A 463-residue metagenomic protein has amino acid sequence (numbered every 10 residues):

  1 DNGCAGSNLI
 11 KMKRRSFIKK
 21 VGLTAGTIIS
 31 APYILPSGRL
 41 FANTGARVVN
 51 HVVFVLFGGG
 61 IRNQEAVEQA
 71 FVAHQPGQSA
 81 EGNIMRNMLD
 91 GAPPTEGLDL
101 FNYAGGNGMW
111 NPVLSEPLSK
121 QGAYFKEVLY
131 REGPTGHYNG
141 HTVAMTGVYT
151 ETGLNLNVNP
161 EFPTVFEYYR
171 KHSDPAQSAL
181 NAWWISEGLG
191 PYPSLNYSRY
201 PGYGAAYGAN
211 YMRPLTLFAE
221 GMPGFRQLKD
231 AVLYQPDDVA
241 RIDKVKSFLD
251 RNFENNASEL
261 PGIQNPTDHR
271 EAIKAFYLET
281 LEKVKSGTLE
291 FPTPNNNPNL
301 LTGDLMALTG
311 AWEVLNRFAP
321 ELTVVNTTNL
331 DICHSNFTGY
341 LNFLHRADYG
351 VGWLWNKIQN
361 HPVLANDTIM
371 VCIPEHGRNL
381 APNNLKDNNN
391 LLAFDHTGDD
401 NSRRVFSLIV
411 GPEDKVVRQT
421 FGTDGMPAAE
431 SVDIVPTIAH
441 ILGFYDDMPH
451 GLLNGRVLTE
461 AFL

Functional and structural regions predicted by a protein language model:
C4-G6, R15-R39: N-terminal export signals
I18-L23, G38, N43-V48, F162-P163 (+9 more regions): Membrane-interface soluble catalytic domains
R47-Q64, L118, A144, Y169 (+6 more regions): Beta-strand elements within well-structured catalytic alpha/beta cores of enzymes that handle phosphate/sulfate esters
R47-V53, F248-F276, T280, K285 (+1 more regions): Active-site regions of oxyanion-processing enzymes, predominantly non-cytosolic
N63, V67-A70, Y197-S198, L281-N295 (+1 more regions): Active-site His/acidic residue clusters
N63-A70, L129, N155-N157, P193-S198 (+4 more regions): Short, solvent-exposed loop/turn and secondary-structure capping segments
E65-G136, W183, Q419-T420: Short, structured active-site-proximal loop/turn typified by the sulfatase FGly-forming signature C/S-X-P-X-R
A66, H137, T146-I273: A contiguous, mid-domain pocket- or channel-lining segment that forms the substrate-recognition surface
